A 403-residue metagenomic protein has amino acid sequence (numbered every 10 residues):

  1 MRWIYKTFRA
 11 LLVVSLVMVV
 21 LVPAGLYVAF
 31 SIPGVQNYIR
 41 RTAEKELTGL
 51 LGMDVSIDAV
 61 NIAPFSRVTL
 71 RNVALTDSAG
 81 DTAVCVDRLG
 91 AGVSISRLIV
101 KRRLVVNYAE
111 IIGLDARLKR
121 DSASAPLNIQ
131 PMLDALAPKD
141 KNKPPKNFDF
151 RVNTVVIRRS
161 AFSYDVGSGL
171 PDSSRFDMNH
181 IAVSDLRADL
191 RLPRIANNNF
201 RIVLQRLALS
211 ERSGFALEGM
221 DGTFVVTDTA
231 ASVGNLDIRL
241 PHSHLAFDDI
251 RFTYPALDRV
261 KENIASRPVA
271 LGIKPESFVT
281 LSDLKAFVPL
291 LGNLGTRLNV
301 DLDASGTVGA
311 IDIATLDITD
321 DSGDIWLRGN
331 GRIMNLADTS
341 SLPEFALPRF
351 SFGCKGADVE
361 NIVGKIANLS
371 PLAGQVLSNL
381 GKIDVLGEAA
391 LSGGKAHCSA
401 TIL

Functional and structural regions predicted by a protein language model:
M1-L50: N-terminal type II signal-anchor transmembrane helix that functions as the membrane-insertion/stop-transfer segment
R41, I202-Q205, D283-K285, N368-S370: Short Pro/Gly-enriched beta-strand edge/turn motifs at strand-loop
L51-I57: A short, amphipathic edge element
G52, A79-V93, V106, G169-A188 (+8 more regions): Amphipathic hydrophobic-ligand
D58, P131-S173, L186-S210, G219-M220 (+3 more regions): Solvent-exposed beta-strand/coil patches in large extracellular/periplasmic or lumenal scaffold regions
D58-A125, D134-G167, S184-Q205, T227 (+3 more regions): Flexible beta-edge/linker motif
